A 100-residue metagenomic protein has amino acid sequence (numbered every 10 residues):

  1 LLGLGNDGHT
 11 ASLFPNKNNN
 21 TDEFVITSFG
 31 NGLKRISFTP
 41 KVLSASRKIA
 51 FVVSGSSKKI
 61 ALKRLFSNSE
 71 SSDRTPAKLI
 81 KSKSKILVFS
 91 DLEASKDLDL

Functional and structural regions predicted by a protein language model:
L1-L100: Conserved phosphate- and dinucleotide-binding cores of soluble alpha/beta proteins, encompassing both enzyme active
